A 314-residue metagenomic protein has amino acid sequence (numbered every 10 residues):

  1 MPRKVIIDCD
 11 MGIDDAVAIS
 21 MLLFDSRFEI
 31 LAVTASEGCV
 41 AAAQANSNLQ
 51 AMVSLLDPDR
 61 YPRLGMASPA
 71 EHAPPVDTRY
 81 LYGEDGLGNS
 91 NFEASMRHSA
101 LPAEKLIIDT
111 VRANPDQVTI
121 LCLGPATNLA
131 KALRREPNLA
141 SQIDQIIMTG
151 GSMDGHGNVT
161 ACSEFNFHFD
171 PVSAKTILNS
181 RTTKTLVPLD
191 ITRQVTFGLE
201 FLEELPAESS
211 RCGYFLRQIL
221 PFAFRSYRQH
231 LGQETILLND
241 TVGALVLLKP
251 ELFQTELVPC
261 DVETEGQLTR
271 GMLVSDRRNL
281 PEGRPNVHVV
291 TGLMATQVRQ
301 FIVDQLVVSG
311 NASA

Functional and structural regions predicted by a protein language model:
P2, A18-D25, E29-I30, H168-D170 (+1 more regions): Conformational coupling and interaction surfaces
P2-C9, I13-A51, E93-R193, L199: Active-site histidine-anchored catalytic micro-motif
P2-M11, P62-M66, L87-N89, T127-L133 (+2 more regions): Short, mixed-charge, low-aromatic patches
R3, N46-A113, P285-V298, V303 (+1 more regions): Metal-dependent C-N hydrolase catalytic cores
I30, D57-P62, E136, F215: Generic alpha-helical hydrophobic packing signal
S54-P58, R112-D116, R134-N138, G151 (+6 more regions): Generic secondary-structure signature for well-ordered alpha-helical cores
L64, I177, A244: A residue-level signal for conserved active-site and pocket-lining positions in enzyme catalytic cores
D77-D85, T160-E164, L202-E203: Short, surface-exposed amphipathic charged segments that create phosphate/polyanion-binding patches used for binding
